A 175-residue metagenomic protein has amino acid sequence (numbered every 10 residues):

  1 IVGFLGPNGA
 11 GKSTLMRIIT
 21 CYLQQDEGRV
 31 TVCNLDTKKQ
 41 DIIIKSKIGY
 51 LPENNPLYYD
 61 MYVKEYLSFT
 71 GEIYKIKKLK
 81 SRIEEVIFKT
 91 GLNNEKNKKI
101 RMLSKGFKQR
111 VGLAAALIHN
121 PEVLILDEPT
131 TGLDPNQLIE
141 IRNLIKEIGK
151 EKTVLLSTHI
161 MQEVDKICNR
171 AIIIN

Functional and structural regions predicted by a protein language model:
T20: Helix-to-loop junction immediately C-terminal to a conserved catalytic motif
G28-K39, I43-I44: Conserved ABC transporter NBD signature motif
S68, E72-E95: Conserved ABC ATPase "signature" region
K99-G106: Conserved ABC ATPase signature
L113: Hydrophobic anchor residue at the start of the ABC signature
L124-E128: Catalytic Walker B motif of ABC-type/P-loop ATPase nucleotide-binding domains
